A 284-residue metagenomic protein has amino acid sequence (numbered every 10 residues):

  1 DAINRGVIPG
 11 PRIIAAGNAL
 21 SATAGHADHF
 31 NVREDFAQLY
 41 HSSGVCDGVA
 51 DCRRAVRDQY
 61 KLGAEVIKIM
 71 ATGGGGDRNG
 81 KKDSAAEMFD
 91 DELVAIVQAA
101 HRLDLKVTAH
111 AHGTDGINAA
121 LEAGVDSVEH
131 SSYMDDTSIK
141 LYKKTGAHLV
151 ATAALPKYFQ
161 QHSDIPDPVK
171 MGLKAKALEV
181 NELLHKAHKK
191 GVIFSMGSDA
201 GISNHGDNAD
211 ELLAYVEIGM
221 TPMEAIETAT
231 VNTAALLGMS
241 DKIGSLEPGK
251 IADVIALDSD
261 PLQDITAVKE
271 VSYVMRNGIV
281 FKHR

Functional and structural regions predicted by a protein language model:
D1-K81, A85-H101, S138-K140, T145-D164: Divalent-metal coordination cores built from histidine and acidic residues
I13, G63, I67, A100 (+10 more regions): Divalent metal-coordination and catalytic microenvironments
N18-L20, T72, H112-T114, Y133 (+2 more regions): Active-site beta-loop-alpha junctions enriched in small/polar residues
F89-A100, T108-L121: N-terminal active-site wall of soluble small-molecule enzyme domains
R102, P168, K176-D260: His/Asp/Glu-enriched, well-ordered alpha-helical/loop segment that forms or immediately abuts the divalent-metal
E122-S127, K143-L149, D167-P168, G191-I193 (+1 more regions): Glycine-enriched alpha-helix->loop->beta-strand junction motifs that scaffold or abut catalytic
V274: Short aromatic-centered micro-motifs
